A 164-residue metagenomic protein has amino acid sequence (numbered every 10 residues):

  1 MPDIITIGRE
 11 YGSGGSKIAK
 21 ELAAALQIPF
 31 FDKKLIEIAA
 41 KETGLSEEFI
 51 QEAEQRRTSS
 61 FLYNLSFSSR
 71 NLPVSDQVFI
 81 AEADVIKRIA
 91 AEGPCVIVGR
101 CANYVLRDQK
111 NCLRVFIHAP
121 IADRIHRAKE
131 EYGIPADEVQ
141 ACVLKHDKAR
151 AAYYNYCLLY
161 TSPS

Functional and structural regions predicted by a protein language model:
P2-I4: Pre-Walker A (Motif I) flank of P-loop NTPase domains
I7-I18: Glycine-rich phosphate-binding P-loop
K20-L26: A conserved segment at the C-terminal end of the G1
F30-A40: Short beta-strand-centered segment that lines the nucleotide-binding/catalytic pocket of NTP-utilizing
A40-P94: ATP-dependent small-molecule kinase phosphotransfer cores that center on conserved nucleotide phosphate-binding segments
N111-K129: Conserved phosphate-donor/acceptor-positioning beta-strand/loop module used by diverse small-molecule
C142, K148-Y156: C-terminal accessory "lid"/substrate-recognition subdomains
Y160-S164: Conserved small/polar residues in nucleotide/adenosyl-binding loops
